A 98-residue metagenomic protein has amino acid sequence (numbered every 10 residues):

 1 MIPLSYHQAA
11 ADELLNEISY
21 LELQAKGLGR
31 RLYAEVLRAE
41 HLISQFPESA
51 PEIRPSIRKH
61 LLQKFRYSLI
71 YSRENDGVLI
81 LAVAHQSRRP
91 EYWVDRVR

Functional and structural regions predicted by a protein language model:
M1-I57, E74-G77, D95-R98: Basic, Lys/Arg-enriched alpha-helical interface segments
R58-L62: Short acidic-hydrophobic surface loop/beta-edge motif
F65: ATP/adenylate-binding site constellation spanning eukaryotic-like Ser/Thr protein kinases, ABC-transporter
S68, S72-R98: Enriched for short, Lys/Arg-rich terminal
